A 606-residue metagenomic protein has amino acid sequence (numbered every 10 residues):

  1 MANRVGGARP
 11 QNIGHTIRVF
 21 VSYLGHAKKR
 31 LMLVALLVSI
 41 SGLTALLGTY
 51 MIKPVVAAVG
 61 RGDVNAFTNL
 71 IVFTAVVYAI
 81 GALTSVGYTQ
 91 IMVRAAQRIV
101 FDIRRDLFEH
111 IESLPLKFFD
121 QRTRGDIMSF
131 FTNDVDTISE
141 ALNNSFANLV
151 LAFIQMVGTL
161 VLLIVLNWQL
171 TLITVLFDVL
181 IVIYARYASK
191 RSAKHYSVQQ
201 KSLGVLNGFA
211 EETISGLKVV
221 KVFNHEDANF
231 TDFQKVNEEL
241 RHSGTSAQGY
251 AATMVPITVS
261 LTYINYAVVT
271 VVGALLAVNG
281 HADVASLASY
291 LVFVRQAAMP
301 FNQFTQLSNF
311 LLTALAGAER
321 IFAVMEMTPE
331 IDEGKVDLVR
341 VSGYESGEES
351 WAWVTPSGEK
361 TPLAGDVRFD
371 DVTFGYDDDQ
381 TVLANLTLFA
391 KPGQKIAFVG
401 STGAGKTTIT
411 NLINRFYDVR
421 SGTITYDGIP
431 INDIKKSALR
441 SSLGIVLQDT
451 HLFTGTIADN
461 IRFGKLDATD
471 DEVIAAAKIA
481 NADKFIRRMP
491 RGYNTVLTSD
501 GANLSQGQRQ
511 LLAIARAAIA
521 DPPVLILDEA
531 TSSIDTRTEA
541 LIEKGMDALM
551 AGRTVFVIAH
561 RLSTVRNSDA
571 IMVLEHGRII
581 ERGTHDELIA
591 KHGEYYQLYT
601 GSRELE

Functional and structural regions predicted by a protein language model:
I13-K28, I127: A short amphipathic helical element positioned immediately N-terminal to and/or at the very start of a transmembrane
L24, Y88, M92-A96, V100 (+2 more regions): Juxtamembrane loop-to-helix connectors within ABC transporter transmembrane domains
H26-K29, L116-K117, V135-L142, F146 (+7 more regions): An intracellular "coupling" helix at the cytosolic face of ABC transporter transmembrane type-1 domains
R30, L47, V77-A96, N143 (+9 more regions): Alpha-helical transmembrane segments of multi-pass membrane proteins
L31-G87, I164-Q169, G280-V284: Transmembrane helix-loop-helix hairpins at lipid-water interfaces of multipass membrane proteins, especially the type-1
R61-N69, L162-L176, S246-R320, V324-T328 (+1 more regions): Helix-loop-helix
L107, I111, V220, I321 (+1 more regions): Helix-loop junctions and hydrophobic alpha-helical segments within the transmembrane domains of large membrane
V341-E606: ABC-type nucleotide-binding domain
